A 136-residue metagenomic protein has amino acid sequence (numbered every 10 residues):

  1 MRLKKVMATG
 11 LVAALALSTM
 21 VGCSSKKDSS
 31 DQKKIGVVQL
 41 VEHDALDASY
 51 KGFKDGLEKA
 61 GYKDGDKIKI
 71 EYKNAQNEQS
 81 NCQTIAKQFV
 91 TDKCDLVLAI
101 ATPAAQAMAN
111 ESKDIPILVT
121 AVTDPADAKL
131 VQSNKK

Functional and structural regions predicted by a protein language model:
R2-A14, S18-T19, C23-K136: Short hydrophobic alpha-helices and adjacent helix-cap/hinge residues
